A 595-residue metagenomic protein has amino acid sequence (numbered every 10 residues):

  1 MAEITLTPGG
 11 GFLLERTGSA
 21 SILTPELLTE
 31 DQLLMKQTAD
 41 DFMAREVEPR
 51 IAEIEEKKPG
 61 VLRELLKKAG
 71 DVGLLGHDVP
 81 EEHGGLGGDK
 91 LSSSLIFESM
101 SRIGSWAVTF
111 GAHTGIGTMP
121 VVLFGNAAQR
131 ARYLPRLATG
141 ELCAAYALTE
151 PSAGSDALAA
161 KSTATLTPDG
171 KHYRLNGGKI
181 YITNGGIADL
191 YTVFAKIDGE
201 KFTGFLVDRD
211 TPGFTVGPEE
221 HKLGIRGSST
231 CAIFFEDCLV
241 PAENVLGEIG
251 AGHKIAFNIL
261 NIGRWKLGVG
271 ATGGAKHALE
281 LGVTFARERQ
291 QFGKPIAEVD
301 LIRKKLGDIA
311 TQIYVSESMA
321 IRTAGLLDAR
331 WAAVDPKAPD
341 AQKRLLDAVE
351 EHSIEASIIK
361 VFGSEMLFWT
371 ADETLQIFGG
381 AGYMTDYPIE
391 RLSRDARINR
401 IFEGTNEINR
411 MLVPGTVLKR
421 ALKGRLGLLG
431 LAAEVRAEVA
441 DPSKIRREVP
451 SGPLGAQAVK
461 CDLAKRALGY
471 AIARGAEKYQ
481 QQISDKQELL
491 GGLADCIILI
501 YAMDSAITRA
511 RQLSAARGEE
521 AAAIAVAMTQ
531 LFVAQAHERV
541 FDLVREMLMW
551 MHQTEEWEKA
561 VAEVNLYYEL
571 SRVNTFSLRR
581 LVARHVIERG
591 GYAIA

Functional and structural regions predicted by a protein language model:
A2-T24, L95-I96, I116, T370 (+2 more regions): Glycine-rich phosphate/cofactor-binding loops in nucleotide/flavin-utilizing enzymes
T24-L28, L33-M35, T215-E317, S357 (+3 more regions): Glycine-rich beta->alpha junctions and the first turn(s) of the following alpha-helix
I51-E56, Y314-F362, L375-F378, Q480 (+2 more regions): C-terminal helix-coil-helix/basic helical segment that borders enzyme active sites and/or dimer interfaces and provides
D71-A131, P135-G140, T183-I187, I313 (+5 more regions): Internal helix-loop-helix
G140-L148: A short, Trp-centered hydrophobic/proline-enriched beta-strand micro-motif
S162-L166: A structural signal for short hydrophobic beta-strand segments in well-ordered beta-sheet cores
K171-V216: A short core secondary-structure module
V439-A595: C-terminal amphipathic alpha-helical interaction region
